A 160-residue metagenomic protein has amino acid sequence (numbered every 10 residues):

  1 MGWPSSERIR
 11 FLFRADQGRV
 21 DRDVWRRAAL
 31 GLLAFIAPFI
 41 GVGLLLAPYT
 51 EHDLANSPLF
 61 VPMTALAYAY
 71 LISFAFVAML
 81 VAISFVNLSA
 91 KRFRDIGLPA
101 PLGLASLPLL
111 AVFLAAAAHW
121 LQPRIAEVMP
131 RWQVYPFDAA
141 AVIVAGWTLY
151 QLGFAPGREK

Functional and structural regions predicted by a protein language model:
M1-A37, F85-A100, G146-K160: Membrane-interface extramembranous regions at the lipid-water interface
F35, L104-A105, Q133: Hydrophobic alpha-helical transmembrane segments of integral membrane proteins, especially lipid-exposed positions
P38-M79, L110-V144: Membrane-helix interface segments in multi-pass membrane proteins
A78-V86: Mid-length scaffold segments of soluble, non-membrane domains
L102-A111: Central hydrophobic cores of alpha-helical transmembrane segments in multi-pass integral membrane proteins
